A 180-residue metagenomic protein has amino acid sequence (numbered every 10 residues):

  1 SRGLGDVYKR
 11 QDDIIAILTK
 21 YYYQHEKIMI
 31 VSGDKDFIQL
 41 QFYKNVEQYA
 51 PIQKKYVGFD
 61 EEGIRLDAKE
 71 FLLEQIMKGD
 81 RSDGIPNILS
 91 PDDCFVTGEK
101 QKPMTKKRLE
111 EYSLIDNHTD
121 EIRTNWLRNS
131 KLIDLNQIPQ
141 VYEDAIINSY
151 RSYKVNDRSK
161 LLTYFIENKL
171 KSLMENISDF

Functional and structural regions predicted by a protein language model:
S1-R2, D6-Y164, N168-E175: Extended two-metal-dependent nuclease catalytic cores across DNA- and RNA-processing enzymes
S178-F180: Long, charge-rich low-complexity segments
